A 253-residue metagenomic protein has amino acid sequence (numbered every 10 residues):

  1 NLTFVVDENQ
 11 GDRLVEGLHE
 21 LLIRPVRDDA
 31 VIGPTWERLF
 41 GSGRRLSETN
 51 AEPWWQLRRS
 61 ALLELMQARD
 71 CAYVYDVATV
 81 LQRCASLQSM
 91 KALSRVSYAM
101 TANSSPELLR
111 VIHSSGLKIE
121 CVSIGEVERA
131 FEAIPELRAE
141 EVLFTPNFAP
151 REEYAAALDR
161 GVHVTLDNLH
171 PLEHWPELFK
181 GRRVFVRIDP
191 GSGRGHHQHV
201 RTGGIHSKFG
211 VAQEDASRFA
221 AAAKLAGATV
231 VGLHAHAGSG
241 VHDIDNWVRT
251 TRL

Functional and structural regions predicted by a protein language model:
N1-S42: A conserved regulatory-domain signal marking ACT and ACT-like small-molecule sensing domains and adjacent regulatory
L2-T3, S104-L108, E128-R129, S192-R194 (+1 more regions): Flexible loop/turn segments at secondary-structure boundaries
N9, G17-P25, R83, L87-M90 (+3 more regions): Change "in soluble alpha/beta enzymes" to "in soluble alpha/beta proteins
I32-R182, H206, A221, L225-T229 (+2 more regions): A charged N-terminal "starter" segment
L46, L178, P190-L253: Active-site loop/helix belt of alpha/beta enzymes
F148-P150, L169-L172, D189-G193, G238-G240: Short acidic/polar capping segments at secondary-structure boundaries
R183-D189: ATP-grasp fold ATP-binding core
